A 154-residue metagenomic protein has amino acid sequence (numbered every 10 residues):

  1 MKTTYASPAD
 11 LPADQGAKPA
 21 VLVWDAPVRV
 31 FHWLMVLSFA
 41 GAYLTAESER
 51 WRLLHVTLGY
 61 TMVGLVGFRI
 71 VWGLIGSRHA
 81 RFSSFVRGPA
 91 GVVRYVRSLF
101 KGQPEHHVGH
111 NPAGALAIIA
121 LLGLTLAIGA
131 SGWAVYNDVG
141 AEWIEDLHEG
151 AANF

Functional and structural regions predicted by a protein language model:
M1-F154: Membrane-embedded alpha-helical bundles that constitute the cytochrome b-like, heme-associated redox core of multi-pass
